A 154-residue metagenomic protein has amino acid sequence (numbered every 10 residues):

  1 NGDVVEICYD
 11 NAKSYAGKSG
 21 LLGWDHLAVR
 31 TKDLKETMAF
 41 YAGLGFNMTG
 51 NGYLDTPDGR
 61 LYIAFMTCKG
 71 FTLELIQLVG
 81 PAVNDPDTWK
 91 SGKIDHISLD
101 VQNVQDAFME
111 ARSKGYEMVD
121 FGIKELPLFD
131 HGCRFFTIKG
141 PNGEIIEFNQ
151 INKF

Functional and structural regions predicted by a protein language model:
G2-N11, T49-T88, I138-N152: Conserved short beta-strand elements that form part of the metal-binding/catalytic scaffold of enzyme active sites
C8-M38, L44-G50, I94-L99, N149-F154: N-terminal beta-strand motif that seeds the catalytic metal site of vicinal oxygen chelate
A16, L54, G80-W89, K93-D95 (+3 more regions): A cross-kingdom feature marking solvent-exposed beta-strand/loop segments within repeated, beta-rich binding/scaffold
G23, Y62, K69-F71, K93-D95 (+1 more regions): Residues that flank catalytic or metal-binding motifs in active/ligand-binding sites
V29-T72, D106, S113, F129-H131 (+1 more regions): Core segments of cupin and vicinal oxygen chelate
L73, D106, F121-I123, P127 (+1 more regions): Generic preference for hydrophobic/aromatic residues in regular secondary structure cores
V101-Q105: Short proline/glycine-enriched turn/loop motifs at strand-loop junctions of beta-rich domains
